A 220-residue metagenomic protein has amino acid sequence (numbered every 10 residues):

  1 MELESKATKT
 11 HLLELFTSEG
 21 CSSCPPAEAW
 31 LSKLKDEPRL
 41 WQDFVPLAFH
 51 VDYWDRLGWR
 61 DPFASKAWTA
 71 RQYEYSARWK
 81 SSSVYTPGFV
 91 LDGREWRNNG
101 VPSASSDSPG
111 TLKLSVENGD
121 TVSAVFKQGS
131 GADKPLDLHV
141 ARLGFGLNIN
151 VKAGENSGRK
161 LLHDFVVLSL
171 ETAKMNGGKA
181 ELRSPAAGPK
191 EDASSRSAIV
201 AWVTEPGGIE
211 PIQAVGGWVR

Functional and structural regions predicted by a protein language model:
M1-E4: Compositionally biased, proline/threonine/alanine/serine-rich low-complexity intrinsically disordered stretches
A7-S22: Short active-site neighborhood of thiol/selenol oxidoreductases, capturing the structured segment around
L12-L15, V45-A48, S83, G88-V90: Structural recognition of the beta-strand scaffold that forms the well-ordered cores of secreted hydrolase catalytic
E19-P26, L47: C-type cytochrome heme c attachment motif
S23-L40: Typically the conserved alpha-helix immediately C-terminal to a functionally engaged Cys/Sec in thioredoxin-like
E28-L31, A48, T69-S76: Extracytoplasmic/secreted envelope proteins and their assembly/folding machinery, especially bacterial periplasmic
L40-T69, S83: Thiol-based oxidoreductase modules, predominantly thioredoxin-like and allied folds used for disulfide exchange
P62-G88, R94-R220: Short, conserved sequence motifs used for protein processing/export or organelle targeting and for catalysis
